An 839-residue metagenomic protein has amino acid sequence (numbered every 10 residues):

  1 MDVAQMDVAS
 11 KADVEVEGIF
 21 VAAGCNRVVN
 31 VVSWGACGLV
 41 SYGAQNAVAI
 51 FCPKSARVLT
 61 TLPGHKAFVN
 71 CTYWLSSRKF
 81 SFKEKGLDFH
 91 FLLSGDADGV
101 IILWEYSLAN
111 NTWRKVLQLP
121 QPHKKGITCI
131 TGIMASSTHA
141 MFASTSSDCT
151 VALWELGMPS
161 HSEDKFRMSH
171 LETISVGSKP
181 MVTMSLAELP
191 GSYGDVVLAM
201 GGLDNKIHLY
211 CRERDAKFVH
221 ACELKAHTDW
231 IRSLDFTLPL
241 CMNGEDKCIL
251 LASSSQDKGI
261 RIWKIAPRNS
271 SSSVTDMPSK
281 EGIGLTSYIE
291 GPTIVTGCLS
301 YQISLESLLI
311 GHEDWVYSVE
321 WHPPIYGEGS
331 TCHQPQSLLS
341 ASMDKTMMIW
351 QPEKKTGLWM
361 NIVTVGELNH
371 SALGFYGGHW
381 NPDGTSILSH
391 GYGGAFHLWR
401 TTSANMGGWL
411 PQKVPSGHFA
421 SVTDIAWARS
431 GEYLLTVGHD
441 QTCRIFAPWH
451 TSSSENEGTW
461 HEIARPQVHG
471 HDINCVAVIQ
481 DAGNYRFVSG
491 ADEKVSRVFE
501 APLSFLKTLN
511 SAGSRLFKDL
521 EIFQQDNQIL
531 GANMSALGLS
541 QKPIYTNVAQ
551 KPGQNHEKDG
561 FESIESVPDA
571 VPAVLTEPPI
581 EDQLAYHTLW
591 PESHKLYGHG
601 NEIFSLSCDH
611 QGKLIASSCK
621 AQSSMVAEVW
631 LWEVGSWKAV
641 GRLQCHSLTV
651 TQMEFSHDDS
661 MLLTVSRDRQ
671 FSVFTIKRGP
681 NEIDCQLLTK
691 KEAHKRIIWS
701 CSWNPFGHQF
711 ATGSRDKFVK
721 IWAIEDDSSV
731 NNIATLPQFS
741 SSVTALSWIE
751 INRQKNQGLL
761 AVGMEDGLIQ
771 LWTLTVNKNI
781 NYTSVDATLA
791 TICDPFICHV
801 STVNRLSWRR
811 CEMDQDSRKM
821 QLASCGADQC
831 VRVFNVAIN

Functional and structural regions predicted by a protein language model:
D2-D7, C25, S169, P180 (+14 more regions): Terminal intrinsically disordered, low-complexity extensions flanking WD-repeat/beta-propeller proteins
E17-A23, R57-L62, K115-L119, H170-I174 (+10 more regions): A short beta-strand motif characteristic of beta-propeller blades
I19-A47, Y597-K613, S617: Beta-strand-rich domains and repeat architectures in extracellular enzymes and scaffolds, especially beta-propellers
C25-S33, A67-E84, K124-A135, V176-G191 (+10 more regions): Canonical WD40 repeat/beta-propeller blade segments in eukaryotic WD-repeat proteins
A36-C37, R78, D88-F89, S136-H139 (+14 more regions): Conserved loop/turn motif of beta-propeller repeat scaffolds
V40, L92, F142, L198 (+10 more regions): Hydrophobic beta-strand positions that form the internal "hydrophobic ladder" of WD40/Gbeta-like beta-propeller blades
G43-Q45, G95-D98, T145-D148, M200-D204 (+10 more regions): Conserved strand-to-loop turn within each blade of WD40 beta-propeller repeats
V48-C52, T72, I101-Y106, V151-L156 (+23 more regions): WD40-repeat beta-propellers
